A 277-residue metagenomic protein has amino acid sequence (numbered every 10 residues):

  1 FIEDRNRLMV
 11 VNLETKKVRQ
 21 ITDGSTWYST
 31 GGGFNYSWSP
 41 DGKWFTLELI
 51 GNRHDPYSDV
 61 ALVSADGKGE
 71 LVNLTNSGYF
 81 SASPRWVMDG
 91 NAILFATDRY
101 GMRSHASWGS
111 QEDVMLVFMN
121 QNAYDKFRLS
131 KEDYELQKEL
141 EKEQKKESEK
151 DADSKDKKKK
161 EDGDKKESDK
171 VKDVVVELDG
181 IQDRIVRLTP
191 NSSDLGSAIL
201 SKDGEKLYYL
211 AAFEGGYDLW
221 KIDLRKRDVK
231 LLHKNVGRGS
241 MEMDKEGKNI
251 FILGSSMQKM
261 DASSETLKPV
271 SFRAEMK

Functional and structural regions predicted by a protein language model:
F1-E3, Y36-F45, P84-I93, A198-E205 (+1 more regions): Blade-terminus and WD-like Trp-Asp/Gly-His loop motifs, strongest in beta-propeller folds
F1-T15, Q20-G32, K43, E48-A61 (+6 more regions): A flexible loop/linker signature enriched in serine peptidases of the S9 family
I2, V63, E275-K277: Short, intrinsically disordered, charge-balanced linker/junction segments flanking boundaries in proteins
K16-Q20, K68-L71, Y124, R184-I185 (+2 more regions): Predominantly a core beta-strand signature of beta-propeller blades across repeat-based propeller domains
G32-F34, L71-R85, V186-G196, D228-M243 (+1 more regions): Conserved blade-ending motifs and adjacent loop-strand segments that build the rim/top face of beta-propeller domains
D173-S192: A short helix->beta-strand "capping" segment at the edge of beta-propeller domains
V186, Y209-K277: Intrinsically disordered, Ser/Thr/Pro/Gly-rich linkers and terminal tails that flank and connect PDZ domains
T189-A212: Beta-strand-rich domains and repeat architectures in extracellular enzymes and scaffolds, especially beta-propellers
